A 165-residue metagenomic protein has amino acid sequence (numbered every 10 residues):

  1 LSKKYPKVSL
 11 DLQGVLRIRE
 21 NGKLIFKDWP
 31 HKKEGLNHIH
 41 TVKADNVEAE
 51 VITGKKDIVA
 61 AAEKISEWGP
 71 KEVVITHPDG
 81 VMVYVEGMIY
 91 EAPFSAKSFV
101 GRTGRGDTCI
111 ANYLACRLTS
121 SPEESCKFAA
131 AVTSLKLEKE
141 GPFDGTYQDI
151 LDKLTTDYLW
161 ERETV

Functional and structural regions predicted by a protein language model:
L1, A60-K64, E124: A short acidic, amphipathic alpha-helical/loop segment
L1-K7: Glycosyltransferases and closely related glycan-assembly transferases that use nucleotide-activated donors
V8-S9, V74: Structural detector of well-ordered beta-strand residues that form the stable sheet scaffold of enzyme domains
L10-G14, N46: Short, structured patches in soluble enzyme cores that scaffold and shape functional sites
G14-L16, P78-G80, S95-S98: Glycine-rich beta-alpha junction loops
I18-M88: Conserved phosphate/ATP/ADP-binding segment of small-molecule kinases
P70, F94-R162: Conserved post-catalytic alpha-helical subdomain immediately downstream of the catalytic base and nucleotide-binding
Y90-A92: Short beta-strand segments
